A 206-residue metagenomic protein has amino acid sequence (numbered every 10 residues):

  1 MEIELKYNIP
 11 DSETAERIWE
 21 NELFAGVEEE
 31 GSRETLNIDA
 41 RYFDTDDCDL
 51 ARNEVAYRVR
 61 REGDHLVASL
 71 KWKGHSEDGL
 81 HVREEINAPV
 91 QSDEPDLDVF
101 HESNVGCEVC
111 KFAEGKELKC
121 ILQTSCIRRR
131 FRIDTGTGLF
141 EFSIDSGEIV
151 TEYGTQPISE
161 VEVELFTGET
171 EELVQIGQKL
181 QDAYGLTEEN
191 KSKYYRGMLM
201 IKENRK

Functional and structural regions predicted by a protein language model:
M1-K206: Phosphate-end processing signature that detects enzymes handling 5′-triphosphorylated RNA and polyphosphate
